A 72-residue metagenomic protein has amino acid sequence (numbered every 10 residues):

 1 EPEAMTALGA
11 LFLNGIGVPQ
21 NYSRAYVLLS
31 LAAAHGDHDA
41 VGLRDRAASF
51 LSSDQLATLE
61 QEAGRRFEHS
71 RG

Functional and structural regions predicted by a protein language model:
A4, V18, A40-G42: TPR alpha-solenoid repeat register
M5-N14, D45-S49: Hydrophobic face of amphipathic alpha-helices that form TPR/SEL1-like repeat modules and related alpha-solenoid
F12-V18, H35-G36, F50-L51: Glycine-centered coil turns and helix-coil junctions that link the paired helices within alpha-helical repeat units
P19-L28, D54, T58: Structural signature of tandem alpha-helical TPR/SEL1-like repeats, specifically the intra-repeat loop/turn
L31-A32: Canonical positions in the second alpha-helix
H38-G72: Terminal, low-structured helical/coil segments at or just beyond the last alpha-helical repeat
